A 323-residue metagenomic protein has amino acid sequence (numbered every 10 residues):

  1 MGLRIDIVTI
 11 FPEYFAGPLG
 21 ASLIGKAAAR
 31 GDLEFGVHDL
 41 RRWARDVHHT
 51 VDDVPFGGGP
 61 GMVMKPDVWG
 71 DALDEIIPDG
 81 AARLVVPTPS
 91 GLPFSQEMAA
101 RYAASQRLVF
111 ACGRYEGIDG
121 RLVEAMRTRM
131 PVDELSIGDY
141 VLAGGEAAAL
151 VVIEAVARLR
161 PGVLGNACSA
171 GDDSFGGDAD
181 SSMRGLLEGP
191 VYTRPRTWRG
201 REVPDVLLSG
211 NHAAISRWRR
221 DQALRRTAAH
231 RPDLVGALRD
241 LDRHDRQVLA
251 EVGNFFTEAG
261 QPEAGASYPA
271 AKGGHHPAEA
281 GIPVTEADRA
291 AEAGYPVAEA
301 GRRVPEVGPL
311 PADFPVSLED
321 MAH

Functional and structural regions predicted by a protein language model:
M1-I76, L208-L234: N-terminal nucleotide/polyanion-binding subdomain common to many enzyme families
M1-L3, M183-L186, P190-Y268, K272-I282 (+1 more regions): SAM-dependent methyltransferases
G2, L33, G80-A82, A104-R107 (+2 more regions): Short coil/turn connectors at secondary-structure junctions
D6-V8, G36-H38, R83-V85, L108-F110 (+1 more regions): Hydrophobic/aromatic beta-strand patches that form the interior of the parallel beta-sheet core in alpha/beta enzyme
S22-K26, A100-A104, A125-R127: Short, solvent-exposed amphipathic alpha-helical segments in soluble enzyme and RNA/protein-processing domains
P60-V63, P93, Y115, D119 (+5 more regions): Gly/Ser/Thr-rich beta-alpha loop segments that engage phosphate groups in nucleotides
M64-R114, I118, P161: S-adenosyl-L-methionine/SAH cofactor-binding core of RNA-modifying enzymes
I118, L122-G177: Structured adenosyl-cofactor binding patch, chiefly the S-adenosyl-L-methionine
